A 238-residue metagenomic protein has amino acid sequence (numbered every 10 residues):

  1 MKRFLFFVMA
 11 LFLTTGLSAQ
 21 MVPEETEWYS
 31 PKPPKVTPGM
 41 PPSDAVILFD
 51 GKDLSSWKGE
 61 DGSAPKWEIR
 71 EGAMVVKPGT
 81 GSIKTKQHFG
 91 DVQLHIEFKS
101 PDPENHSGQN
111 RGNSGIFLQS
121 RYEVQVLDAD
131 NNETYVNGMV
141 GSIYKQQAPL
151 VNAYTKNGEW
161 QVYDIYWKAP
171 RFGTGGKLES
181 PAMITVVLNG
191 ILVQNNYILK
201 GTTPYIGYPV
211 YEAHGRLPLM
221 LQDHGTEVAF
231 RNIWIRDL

Functional and structural regions predicted by a protein language model:
F4-L13: Sec-dependent N-terminal signal peptides
T14-S18: C-terminal segment of classical bacterial N-terminal signal peptides
A19-L238: Carbohydrate-interacting regions of secretory-pathway proteins
